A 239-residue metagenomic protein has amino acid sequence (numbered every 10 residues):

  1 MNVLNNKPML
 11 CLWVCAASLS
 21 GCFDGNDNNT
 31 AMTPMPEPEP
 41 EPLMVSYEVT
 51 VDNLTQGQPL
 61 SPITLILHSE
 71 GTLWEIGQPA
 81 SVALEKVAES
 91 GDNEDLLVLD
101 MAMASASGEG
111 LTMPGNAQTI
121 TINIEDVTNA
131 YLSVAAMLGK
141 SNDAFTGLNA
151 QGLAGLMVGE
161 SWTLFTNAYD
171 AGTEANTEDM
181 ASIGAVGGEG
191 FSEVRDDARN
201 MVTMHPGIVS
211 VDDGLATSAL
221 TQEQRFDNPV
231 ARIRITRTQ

Functional and structural regions predicted by a protein language model:
N2-C11: Bacterial N-terminal signal peptides that target proteins for export
S18-G21: C-terminal motif of bacterial Sec signal peptides marking the signal peptidase cleavage site
F23-D27: Bacterial signal peptide processing site
T33-E41: Intrinsically disordered, low-complexity proline-rich regions
P40-S46, L54-G159: Structured domain cores in non-transmembrane regions
T55, S61-I63, G77, V87 (+2 more regions): Extracellular low-complexity, O-glycosylation-prone Ser/Thr/Pro/Gly-rich "stalks" and linkers flanking catalytic
